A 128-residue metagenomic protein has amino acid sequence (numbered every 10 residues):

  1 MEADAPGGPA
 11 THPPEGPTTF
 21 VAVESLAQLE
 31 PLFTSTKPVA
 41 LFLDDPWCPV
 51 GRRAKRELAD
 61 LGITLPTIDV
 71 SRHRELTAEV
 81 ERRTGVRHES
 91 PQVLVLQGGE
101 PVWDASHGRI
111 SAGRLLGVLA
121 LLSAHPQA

Functional and structural regions predicted by a protein language model:
M1-T36, A124-A128: N-terminal leader/targeting and pre-domain segments
V21-E24, L41, P66, L94: Hydrophobic/aromatic beta-strand patches that form the interior of the parallel beta-sheet core in alpha/beta enzyme
Q28-T64: Local sequence-structure signature of Cys/Sec-based thiol-disulfide redox active-site neighborhoods
P31-L32, R83, V118: CheY-like receiver
L43, G62-R82: Thiol-based oxidoreductase modules, predominantly thioredoxin-like and allied folds used for disulfide exchange
V50-E57, R72, L76, V80 (+1 more regions): Amphipathic alpha-helical interface surfaces
T84-Q97: Structural micro-motif
V95-A128: Non-catalytic, surface beta->alpha helical segment in thiol-disulfide oxidoreductase systems
